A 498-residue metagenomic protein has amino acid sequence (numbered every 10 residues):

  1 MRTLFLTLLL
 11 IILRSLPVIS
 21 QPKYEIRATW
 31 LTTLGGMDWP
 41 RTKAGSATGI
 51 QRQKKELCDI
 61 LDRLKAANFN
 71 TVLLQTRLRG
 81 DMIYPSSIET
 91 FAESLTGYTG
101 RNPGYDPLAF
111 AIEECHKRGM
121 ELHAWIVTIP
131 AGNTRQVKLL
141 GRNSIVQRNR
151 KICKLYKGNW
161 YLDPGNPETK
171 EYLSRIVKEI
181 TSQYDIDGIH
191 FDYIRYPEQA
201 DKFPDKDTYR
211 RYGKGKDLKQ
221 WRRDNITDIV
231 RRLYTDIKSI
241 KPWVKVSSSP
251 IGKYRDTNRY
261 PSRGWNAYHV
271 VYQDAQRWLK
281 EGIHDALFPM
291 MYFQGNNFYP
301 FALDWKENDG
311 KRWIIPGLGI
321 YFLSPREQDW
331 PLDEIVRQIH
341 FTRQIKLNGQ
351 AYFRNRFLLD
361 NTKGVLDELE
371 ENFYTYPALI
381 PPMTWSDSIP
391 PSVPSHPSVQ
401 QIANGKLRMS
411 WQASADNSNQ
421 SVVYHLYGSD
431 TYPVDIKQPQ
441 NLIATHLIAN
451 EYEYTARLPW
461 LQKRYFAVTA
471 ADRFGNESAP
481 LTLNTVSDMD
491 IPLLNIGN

Functional and structural regions predicted by a protein language model:
Y24-I26, T32-K54, A124, I129-Q183 (+1 more regions): Active-site-adjacent "subsite" loops/lids of carbohydrate-active enzymes
R52-D81, Y184-I186, R277: Catalytic domains of carbohydrate-active enzymes, especially glycoside hydrolases
M82-G97, P130-Y156, I194-K214, R259-N266: Aromatic- and acidic-residue-enriched segments that line the glycan-binding/catalytic groove of carbohydrate-active
R211-E327: Glycoside hydrolase catalytic-domain groove-lining segments
A275-N297, R312-S386: Substrate-binding cleft of secreted/luminal carbohydrate-active enzymes
G364, E368-S418, G475-N498: Pro/Thr/Ser/Gly-rich low-complexity, intrinsically disordered linker/stalk tracts
S414-P439, K463: Solvent-exposed loop/turn segments flanking beta-strands in beta-repeat/beta-sandwich domains
A456-E477: Beta-strand-rich modules
